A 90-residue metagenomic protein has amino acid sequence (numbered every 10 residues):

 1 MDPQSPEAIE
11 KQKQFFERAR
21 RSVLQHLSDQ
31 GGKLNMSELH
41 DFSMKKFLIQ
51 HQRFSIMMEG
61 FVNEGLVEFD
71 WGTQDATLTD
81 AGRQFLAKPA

Functional and structural regions predicted by a protein language model:
M1-H26: Short alpha-helical segments that sit at the start of domains
S22-Q30, F42, F85: Short amphipathic alpha-helical elements of helix-turn-helix/winged-helix folds
K33-S43: Short acidic, hydrophobic short linear motifs in intrinsically disordered regions
N35-M36, I56-M58, T73: A composition-biased, non-transmembrane "mature-region" signal
L48-N63: Short amphipathic alpha-helical interaction segments
V62-G72: A short, conserved structural fragment
Q74-D80: Minor-groove-contacting beta-hairpin "wing" of winged helix-turn-helix DNA-binding domains
R83-A90: Short, amphipathic alpha-helical interaction segments positioned at domain boundaries
